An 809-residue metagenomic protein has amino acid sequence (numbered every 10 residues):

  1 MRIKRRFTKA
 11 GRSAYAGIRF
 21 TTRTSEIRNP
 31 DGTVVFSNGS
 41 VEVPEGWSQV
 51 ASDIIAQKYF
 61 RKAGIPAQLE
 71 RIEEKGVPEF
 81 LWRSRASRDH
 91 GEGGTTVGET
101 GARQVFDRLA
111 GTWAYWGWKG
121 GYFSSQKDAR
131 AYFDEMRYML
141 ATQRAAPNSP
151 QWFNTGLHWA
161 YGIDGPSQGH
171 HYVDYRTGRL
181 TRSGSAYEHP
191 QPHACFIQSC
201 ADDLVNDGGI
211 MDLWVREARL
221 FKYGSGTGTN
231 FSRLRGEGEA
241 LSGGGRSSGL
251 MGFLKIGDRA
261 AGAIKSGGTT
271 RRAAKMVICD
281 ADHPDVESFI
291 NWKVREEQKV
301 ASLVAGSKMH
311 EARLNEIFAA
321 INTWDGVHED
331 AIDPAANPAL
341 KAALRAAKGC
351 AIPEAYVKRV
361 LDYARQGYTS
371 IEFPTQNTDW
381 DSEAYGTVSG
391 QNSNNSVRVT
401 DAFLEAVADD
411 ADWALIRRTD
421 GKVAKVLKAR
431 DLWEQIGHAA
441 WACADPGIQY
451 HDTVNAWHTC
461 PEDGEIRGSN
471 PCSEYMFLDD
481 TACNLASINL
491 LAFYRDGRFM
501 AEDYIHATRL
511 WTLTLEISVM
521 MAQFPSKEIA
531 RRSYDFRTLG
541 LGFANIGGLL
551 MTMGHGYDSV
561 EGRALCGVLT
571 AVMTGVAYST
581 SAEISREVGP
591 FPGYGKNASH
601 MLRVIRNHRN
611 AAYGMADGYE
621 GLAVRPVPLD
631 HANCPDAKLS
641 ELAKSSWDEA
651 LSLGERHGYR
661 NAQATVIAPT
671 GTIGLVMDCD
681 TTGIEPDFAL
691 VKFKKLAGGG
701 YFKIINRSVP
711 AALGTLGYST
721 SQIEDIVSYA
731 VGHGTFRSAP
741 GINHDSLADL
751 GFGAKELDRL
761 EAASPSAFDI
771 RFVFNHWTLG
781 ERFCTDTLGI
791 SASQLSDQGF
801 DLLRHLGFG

Functional and structural regions predicted by a protein language model:
M1-G809: Extended catalytic cores of very large enzyme megasubunits
